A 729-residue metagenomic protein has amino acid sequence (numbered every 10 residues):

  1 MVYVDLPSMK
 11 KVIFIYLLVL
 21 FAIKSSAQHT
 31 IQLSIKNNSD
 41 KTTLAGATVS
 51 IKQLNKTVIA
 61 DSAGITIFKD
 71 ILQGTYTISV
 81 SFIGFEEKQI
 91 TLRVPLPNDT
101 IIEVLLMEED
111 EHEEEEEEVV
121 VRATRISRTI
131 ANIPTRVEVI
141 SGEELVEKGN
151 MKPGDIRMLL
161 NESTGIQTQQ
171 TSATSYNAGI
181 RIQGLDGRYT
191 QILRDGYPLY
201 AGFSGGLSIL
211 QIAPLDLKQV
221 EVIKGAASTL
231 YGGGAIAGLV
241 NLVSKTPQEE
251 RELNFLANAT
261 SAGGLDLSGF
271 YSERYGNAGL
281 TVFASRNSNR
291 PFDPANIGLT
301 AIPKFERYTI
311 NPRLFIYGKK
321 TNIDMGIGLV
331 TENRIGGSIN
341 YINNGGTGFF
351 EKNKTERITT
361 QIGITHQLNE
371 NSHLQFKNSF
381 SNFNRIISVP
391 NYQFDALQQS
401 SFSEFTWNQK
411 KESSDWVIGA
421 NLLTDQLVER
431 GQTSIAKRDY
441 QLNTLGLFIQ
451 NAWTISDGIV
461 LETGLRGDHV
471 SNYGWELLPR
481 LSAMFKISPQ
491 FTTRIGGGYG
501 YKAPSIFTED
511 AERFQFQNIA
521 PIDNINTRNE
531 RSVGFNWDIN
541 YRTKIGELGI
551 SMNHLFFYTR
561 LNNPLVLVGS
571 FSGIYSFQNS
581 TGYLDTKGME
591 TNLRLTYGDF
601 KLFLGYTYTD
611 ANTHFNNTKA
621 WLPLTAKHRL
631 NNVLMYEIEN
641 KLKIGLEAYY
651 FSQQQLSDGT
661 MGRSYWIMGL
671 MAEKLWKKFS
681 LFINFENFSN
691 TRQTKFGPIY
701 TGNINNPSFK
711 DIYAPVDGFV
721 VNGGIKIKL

Functional and structural regions predicted by a protein language model:
K36-S39, A47-S50, S81-I83, P95 (+3 more regions): Short, acidic, small-residue-rich periplasmic hinge/interaction motif at the N-terminus of Gram-negative outer-membrane
K69, E147, G179-R181, Y197-K224 (+1 more regions): Short acidic/polar hinge/loop motifs at secondary-structure boundaries that mediate gating or recognition
I101-L105, I156-L159, Y176-R181, L193 (+5 more regions): N-terminal periplasmic accessory domains that precede and gate Gram-negative outer-membrane beta-barrel machines
K148, R157-A201, K218: Extracytoplasmic beta-strand/coil segments of soluble accessory domains associated with Gram-negative outer-membrane
N289-Y308, Y317-Q375, F380-S400: Flexible loop and strand-edge segments within Gram-negative outer membrane beta-barrel domains
I342-N344, G348-Q367, K486, F491-T492 (+4 more regions): Outer-membrane beta-barrel signature, preferentially recognizing the C-terminal barrel domain of Gram-negative
T454-S456, L555-L561, N579-L656, K726-K728: Gram-negative outer-membrane beta-barrel transporters
N562-N563, L567, G598, A672-L729: C-terminal beta-signal and adjacent terminal beta-strands/loops of Gram-negative outer-membrane beta-barrel proteins
